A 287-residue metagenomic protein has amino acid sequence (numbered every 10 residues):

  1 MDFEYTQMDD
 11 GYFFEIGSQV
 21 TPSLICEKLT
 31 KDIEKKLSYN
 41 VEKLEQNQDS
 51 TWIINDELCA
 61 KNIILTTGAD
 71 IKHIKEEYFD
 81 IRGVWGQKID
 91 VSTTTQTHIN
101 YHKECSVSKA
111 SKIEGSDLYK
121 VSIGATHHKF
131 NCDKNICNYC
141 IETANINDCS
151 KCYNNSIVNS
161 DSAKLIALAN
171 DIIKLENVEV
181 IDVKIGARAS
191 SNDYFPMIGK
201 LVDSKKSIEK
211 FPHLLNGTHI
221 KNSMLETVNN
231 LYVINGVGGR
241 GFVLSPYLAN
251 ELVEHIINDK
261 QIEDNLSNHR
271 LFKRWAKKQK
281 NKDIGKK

Functional and structural regions predicted by a protein language model:
M1-K36, E45-D49, K200-K210: Flavin (FAD/FMN) cofactor-binding and adjacent substrate-gating region of FAD-dependent oxidoreductase domains
Y12-D32, G68, I157, D161-L168 (+1 more regions): Mid-domain beta-loop-alpha active-site segment that forms a flexible, acidic cofactor/metal-binding surface
K36, I64, Y232-I234: Hydrophobic/aromatic beta-strand patches that form the interior of the parallel beta-sheet core in alpha/beta enzyme
E42-L58: Conserved beta-strand-loop-beta-strand element in the redox core of flavoprotein oxidoreductases
E57-H102, N154-V158, L175: Central helical "cap/lid" subdomain
I74-E76, C132-D133, V243-L244: Short glycine-/acidic-enriched loop or helix-start segments at secondary-structure transitions that form or flank
T94-N222, E226-T227: Active-site lid/adjacent beta-loop-alpha segment flanking the redox-cofactor pocket in flavoenzymes
L175-K287: C-terminal catalytic lobe of FAD-dependent flavoproteins
